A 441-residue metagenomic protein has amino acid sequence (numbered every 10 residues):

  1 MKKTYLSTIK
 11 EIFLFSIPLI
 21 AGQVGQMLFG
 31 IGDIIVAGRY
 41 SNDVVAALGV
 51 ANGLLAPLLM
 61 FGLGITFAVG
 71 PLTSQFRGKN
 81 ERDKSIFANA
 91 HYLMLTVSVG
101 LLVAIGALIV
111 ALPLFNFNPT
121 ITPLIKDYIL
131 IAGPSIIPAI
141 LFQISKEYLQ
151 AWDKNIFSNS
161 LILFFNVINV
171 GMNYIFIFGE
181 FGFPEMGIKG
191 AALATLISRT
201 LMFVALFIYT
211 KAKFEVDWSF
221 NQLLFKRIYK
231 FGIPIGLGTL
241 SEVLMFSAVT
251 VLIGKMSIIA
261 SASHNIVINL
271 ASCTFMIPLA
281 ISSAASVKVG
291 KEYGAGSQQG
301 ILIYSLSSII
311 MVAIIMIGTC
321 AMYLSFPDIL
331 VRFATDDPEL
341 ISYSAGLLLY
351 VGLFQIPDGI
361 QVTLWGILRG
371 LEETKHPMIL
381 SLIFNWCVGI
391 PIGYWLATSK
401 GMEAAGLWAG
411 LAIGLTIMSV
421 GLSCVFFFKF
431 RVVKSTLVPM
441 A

Functional and structural regions predicted by a protein language model:
M1-S16, T73-I136, F183-I233, V289-F354 (+1 more regions): Short alpha-helical transmembrane segments in multi-pass integral membrane proteins
L19-P71, A132-A139, Y229-K291, V312-C320 (+2 more regions): Transmembrane helix-bundle signature of multi-pass secondary active exporters and lipid flippases
I20, V24, L28, G32 (+18 more regions): Generic alpha-helical transmembrane segments of integral inner-membrane proteins, especially permease/transport modules
L28-I31, R39-N42, F76, A151-W152 (+5 more regions): Helix-loop interface residues and adjacent transmembrane-helix termini in multi-pass membrane transporters, primarily
A37-G38, S74, Q150, I177 (+6 more regions): Helix-capping/transition residues at the boundaries of transmembrane alpha-helices and the short helical linkers
V45-A107, F142-D153, F157-S158, H264-S325 (+2 more regions): Small-residue-rich hydrophobic transmembrane alpha-helices
T66, G70, A132-Q150, S158-N166 (+6 more regions): Short runs within selected transmembrane alpha-helices of multi-pass transporters and secretion channels
